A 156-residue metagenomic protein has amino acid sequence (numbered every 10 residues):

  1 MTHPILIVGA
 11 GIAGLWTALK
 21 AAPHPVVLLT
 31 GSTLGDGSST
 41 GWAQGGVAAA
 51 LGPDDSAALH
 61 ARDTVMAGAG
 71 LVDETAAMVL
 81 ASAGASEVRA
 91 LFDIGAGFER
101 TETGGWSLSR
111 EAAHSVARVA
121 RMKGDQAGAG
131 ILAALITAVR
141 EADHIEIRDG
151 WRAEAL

Functional and structural regions predicted by a protein language model:
M1-H3, A22-P25, Q44, A142-H144: Short coil/turn connectors at secondary-structure junctions
M1-L6, G37: Alpha-helical hydrophobic/aromatic positions enriched in membrane-embedded helices and signal peptides
P4-L28: N-terminal Rossmann-like FAD-binding beta1-loop-alpha1 element of flavoenzymes
L34-A155: Conserved N-terminal/central alpha/beta ligand/cofactor-binding core
